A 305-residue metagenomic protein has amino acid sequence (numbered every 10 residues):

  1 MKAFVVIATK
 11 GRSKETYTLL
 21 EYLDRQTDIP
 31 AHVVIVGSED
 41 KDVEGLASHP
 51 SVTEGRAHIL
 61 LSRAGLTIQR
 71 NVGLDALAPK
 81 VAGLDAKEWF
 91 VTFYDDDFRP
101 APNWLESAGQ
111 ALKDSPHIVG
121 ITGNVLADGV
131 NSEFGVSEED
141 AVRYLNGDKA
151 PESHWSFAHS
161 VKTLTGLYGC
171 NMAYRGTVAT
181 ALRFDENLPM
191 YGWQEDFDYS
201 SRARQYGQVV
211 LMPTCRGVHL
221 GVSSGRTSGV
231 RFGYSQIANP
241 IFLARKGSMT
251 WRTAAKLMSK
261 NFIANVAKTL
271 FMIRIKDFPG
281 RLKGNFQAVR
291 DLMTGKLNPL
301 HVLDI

Functional and structural regions predicted by a protein language model:
I7, G11-R25: Short, well-formed alpha-helical segments that are part of the catalytic scaffolds of diverse glycosyltransferases
L20-L60, A78-A82, K87-W89: Acidic donor-binding segment of Leloir-type glycosyltransferases
Y94-R99: The conserved acidic donor/metal-binding loop of glycosyltransferases
N103-D140: Conserved donor NDP-sugar-binding/catalytic core segment of glycosyltransferases
A141-L164: Short, flexible, basic/aromatic active-site loop/helix in glycosyltransferases
G166-L182, P189-C215: A short, conserved alpha-helix in the catalytic core of glycosyltransferases
Q208, M212-V230, P240-L243: Active-site donor/metal-binding and catalytic loop motifs of nucleotide-sugar-dependent glycosylation enzymes
R231-N239, T250-I305: Non-catalytic, C-terminal membrane-associated alpha-helical segments of glycosyltransferases
